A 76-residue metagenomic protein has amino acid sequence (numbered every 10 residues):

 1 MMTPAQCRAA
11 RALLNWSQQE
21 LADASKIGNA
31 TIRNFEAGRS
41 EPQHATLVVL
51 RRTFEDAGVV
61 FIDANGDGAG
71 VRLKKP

Functional and structural regions predicted by a protein language model:
M1-A12, R51, I62: A short, Lys/Arg-rich alpha-helix, primarily the initiator
A5-E20, K75: Short basic helix-loop element that most often maps to the first helix and adjoining turn of HTH DNA-binding modules
W16-R33: Short alpha-helical DNA-recognition segment
K26, A45-I62: DNA major-groove recognition helix of helix-turn-helix/homeodomain DNA-binding modules
V59-P76: Helix-turn-helix/homeodomain-like alpha-helical modules used for DNA recognition and transcription-factor dimerization
